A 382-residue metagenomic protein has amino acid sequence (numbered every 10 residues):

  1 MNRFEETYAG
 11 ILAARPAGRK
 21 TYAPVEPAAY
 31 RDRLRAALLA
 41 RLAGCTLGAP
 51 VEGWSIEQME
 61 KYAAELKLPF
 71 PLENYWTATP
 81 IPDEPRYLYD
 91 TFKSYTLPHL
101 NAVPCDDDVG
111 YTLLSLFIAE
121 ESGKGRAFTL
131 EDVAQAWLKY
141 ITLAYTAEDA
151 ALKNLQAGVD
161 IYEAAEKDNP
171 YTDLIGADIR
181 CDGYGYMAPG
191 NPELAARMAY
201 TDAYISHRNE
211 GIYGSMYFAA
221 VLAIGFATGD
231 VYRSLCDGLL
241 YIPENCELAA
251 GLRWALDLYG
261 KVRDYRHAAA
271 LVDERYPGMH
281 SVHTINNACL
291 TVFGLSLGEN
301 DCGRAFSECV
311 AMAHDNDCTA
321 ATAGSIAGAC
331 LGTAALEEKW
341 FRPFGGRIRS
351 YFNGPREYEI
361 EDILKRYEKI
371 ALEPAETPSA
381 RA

Functional and structural regions predicted by a protein language model:
M1-A382: Structured, active/binding-site neighborhoods that engage oxygen-rich ligands
